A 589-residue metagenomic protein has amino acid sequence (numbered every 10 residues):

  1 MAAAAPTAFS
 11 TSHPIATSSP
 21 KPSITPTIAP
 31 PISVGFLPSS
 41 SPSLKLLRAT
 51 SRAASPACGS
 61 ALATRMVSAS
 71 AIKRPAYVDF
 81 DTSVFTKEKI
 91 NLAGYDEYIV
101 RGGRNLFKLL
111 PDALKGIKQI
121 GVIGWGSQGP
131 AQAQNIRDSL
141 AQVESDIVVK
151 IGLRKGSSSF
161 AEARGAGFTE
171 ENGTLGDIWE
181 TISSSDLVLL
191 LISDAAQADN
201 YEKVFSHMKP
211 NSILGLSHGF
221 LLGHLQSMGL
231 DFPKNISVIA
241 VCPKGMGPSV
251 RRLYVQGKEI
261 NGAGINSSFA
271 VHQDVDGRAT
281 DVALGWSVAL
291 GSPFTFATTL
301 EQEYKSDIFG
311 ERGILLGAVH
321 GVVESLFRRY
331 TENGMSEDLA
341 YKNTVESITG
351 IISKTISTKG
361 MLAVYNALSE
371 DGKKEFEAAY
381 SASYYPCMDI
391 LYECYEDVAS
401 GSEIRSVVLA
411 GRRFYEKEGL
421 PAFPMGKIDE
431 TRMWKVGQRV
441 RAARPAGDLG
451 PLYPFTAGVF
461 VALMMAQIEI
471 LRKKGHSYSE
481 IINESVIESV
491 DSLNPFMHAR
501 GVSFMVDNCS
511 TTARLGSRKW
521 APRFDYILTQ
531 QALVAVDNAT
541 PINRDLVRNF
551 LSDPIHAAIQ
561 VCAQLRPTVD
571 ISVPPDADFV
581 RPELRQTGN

Functional and structural regions predicted by a protein language model:
M1-A63: N-terminal chloroplast transit peptides
S68-R104, A263-N266, E324, E332-N589: NAD(P)-dependent Rossmann-like dehydrogenase/reductase catalytic/cofactor-binding core
P75, R154-S158, R164-G223, D231-S249 (+3 more regions): Rossmann-like NAD(P)-binding element
E88-A93, R137-F168: NAD(P)-binding Rossmann-fold cofactor-contacting core
A93-I117, W179: A short, basic/flexible loop-to-alpha-helix module at the beginning of a structural domain
I117-R137, P445, M464: Glycine-rich adenosine-cofactor-binding loop
G215-R312, R413-L449: Rossmann-fold dinucleotide-binding core
